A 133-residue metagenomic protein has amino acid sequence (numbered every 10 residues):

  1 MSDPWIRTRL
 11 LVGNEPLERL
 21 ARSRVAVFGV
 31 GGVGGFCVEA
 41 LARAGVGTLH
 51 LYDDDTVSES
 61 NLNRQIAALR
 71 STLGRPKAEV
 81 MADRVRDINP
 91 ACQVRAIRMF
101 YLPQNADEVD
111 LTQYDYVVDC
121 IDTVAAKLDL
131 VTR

Functional and structural regions predicted by a protein language model:
M1-A26: N-terminal charged helix/coil linker that caps or initiates catalytic domains
A21-A42, T48-D53: Glycine-rich adenosine-cofactor-binding loop
G32-V38, A42-A44, V118, T123-D129: Short glycine/serine/threonine-rich phosphate/pyrophosphate-binding segments that cradle anionic phosphate groups
V46-N89: Glycine-rich phosphate-binding loop and adjoining beta1-alpha1-beta2 segment of Rossmann-like nucleotide-binding folds
G74-Y116, I121-L128: A structured beta-alpha segment of the ubiquitous adenosine-cofactor-binding alpha/beta core
V131-R133: Basic phosphate/pyrophosphate-binding loop/patch that engages nucleotide-derived ligands
